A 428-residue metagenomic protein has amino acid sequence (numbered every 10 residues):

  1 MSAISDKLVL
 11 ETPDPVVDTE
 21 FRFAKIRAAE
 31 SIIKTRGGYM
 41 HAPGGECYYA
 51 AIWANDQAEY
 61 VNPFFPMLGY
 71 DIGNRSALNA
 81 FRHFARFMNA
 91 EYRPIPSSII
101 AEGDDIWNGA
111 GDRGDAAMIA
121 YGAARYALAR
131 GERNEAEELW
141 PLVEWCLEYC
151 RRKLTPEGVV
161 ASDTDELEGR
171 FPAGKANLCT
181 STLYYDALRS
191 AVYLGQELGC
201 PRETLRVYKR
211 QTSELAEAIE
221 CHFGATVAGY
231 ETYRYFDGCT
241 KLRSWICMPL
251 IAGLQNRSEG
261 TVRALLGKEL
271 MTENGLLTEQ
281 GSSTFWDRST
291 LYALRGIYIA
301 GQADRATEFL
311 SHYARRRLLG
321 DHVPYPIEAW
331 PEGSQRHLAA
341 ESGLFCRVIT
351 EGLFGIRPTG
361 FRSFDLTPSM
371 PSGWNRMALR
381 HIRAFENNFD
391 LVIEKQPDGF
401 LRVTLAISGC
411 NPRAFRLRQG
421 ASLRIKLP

Functional and structural regions predicted by a protein language model:
S2-E137, T164, G238-I251, L277-S311: Substrate-binding groove/exosite segments of carbohydrate-active enzymes
F21, K25-A28, L205-F223, Y313: Short amphipathic alpha-helical coiled-coil/interface segments
W53-R82, R86, E137, P141-E144 (+7 more regions): Active-site core of glycosidic bond-cleaving carbohydrate-active enzymes
W145-E157: Short, positively charged
L154-V159, A218-G224: Glycan-recognition and catalytic cores of secretory/periplasmic carbohydrate-active enzymes
V159, T164-G169: A short, charged helix-loop
A303-P428: Non-catalytic C-terminal accessory modules of carbohydrate-active enzymes
